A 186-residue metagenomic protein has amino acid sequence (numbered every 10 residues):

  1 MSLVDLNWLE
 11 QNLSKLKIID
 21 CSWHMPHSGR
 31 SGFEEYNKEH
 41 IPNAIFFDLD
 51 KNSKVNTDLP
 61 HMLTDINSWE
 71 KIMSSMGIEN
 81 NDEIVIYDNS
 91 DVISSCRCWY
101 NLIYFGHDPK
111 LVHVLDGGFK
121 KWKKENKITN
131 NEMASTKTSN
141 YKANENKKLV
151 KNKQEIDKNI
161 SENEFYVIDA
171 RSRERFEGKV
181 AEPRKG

Functional and structural regions predicted by a protein language model:
M1-E34, P42, F119-G186: Flexible, polar/low-complexity N-terminal or interdomain linker segments that lie immediately upstream of folded
I18-D20, F46, V85-I86, L111-D116 (+1 more regions): A structural signal for short, well-ordered beta-strand segments and their strand-loop junctions that often border
H40-P42, D108: Short, structured coil segments at secondary-structure junctions
F47-K51: Short, conserved active-site loops that position catalytic residues or coordinate cofactors/metal ions across diverse
N52-T57: A short acidic, helix-capping loop that chelates divalent metal ions and anchors anionic groups
P60-N159, K179-V180: Thiolate-centered catalytic microenvironments shared by cysteine-dependent enzyme domains
